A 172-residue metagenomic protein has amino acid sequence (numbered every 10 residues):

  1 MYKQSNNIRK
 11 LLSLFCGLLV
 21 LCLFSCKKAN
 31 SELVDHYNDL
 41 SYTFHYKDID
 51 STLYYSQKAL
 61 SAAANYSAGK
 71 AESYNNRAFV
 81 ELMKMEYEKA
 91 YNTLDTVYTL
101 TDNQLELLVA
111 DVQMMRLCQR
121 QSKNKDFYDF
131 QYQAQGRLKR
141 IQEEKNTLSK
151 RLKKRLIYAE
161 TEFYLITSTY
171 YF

Functional and structural regions predicted by a protein language model:
Y2-S5, C26-F172: A "functional boundary" signal
I8-L11: Glycine/tryptophan-enriched, flexible segments
S13-C22: Bacterial N-terminal signal peptides
